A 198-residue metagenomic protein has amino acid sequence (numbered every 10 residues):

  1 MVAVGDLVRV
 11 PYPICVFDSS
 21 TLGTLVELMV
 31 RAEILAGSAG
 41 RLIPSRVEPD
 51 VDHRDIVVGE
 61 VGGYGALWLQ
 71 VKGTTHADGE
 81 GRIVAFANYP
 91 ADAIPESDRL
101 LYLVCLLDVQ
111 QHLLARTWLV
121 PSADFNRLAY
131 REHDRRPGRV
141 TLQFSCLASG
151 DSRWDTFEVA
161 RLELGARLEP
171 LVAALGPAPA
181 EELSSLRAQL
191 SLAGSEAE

Functional and structural regions predicted by a protein language model:
M1-D52, V57-E198: Mixed-charge (Asp/Glu-Lys/Arg
